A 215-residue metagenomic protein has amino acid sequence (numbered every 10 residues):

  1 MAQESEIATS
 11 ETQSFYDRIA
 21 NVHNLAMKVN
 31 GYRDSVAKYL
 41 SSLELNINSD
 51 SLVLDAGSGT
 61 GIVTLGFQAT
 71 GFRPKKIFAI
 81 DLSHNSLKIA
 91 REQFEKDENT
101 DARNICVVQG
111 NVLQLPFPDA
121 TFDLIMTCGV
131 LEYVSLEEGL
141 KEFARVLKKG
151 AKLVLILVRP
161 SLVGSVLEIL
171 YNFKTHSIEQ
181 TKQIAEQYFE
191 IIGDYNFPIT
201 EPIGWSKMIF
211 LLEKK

Functional and structural regions predicted by a protein language model:
M1-N21: N-terminal, positively charged/glycine-rich alpha-helical extensions of SAM-dependent methyltransferases
V22-Y39: Conserved SAM-binding loop and adjacent beta-strand
L54, T60-L113: Class I SAM-dependent methyltransferase SAM/SAH-binding core
Q114-D119: Short conserved loop adjoining the S-adenosyl-L-methionine
M126: A conserved beta-strand element that flanks and buttresses the S-adenosyl-L-methionine
E137-K149: A short glycine-rich, Lys/Arg-flanked "PGG" loop and its adjoining helix->strand segment in the class I
A151-V158: Conserved beta-strand signature within the Rossmann-like core of class I S-adenosyl-L-methionine
S165-Q180: Acceptor-substrate binding/catalytic loop of class I
